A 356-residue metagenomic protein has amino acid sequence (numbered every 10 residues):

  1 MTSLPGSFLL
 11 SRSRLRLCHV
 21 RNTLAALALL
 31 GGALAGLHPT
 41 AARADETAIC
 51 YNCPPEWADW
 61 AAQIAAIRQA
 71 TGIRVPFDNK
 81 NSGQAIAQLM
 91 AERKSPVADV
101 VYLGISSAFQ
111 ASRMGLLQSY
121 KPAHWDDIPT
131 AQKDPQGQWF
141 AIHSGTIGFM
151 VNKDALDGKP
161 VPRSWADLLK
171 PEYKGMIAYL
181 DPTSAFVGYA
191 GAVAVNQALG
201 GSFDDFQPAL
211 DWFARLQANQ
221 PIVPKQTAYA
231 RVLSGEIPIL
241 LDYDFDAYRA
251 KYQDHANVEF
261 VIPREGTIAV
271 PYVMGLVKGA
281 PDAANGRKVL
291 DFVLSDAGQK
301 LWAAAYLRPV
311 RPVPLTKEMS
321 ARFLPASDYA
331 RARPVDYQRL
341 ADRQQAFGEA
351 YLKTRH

Functional and structural regions predicted by a protein language model:
A44-Q110: Early extracytoplasmic/lumenal segment of secretory-pathway proteins
C53-A61, V97-E236: Extracytoplasmic ligand-binding site segments that recognize negatively charged/polar headgroups
S106-Q110, L233, P238-N257: A ligand-binding cleft/hinge motif common to bilobed small-molecule-binding domains
L117-D126, W139-F140, A166-L169, P238-I239 (+3 more regions): Short beta-strand->loop
D127-T130, G145, L210-R215, P221-I222 (+2 more regions): Periplasmic-binding protein-like
G148-A155, V193-A198, V270-A283, L301-W302: A bilobed periplasmic-binding-protein/Venus flytrap-type ligand-binding module shared by bacterial periplasmic
V277-P334: Mature extracytoplasmic/periplasmic domains
M319-H356: Extracellular/periplasmic bilobal clamshell ligand-binding domains
